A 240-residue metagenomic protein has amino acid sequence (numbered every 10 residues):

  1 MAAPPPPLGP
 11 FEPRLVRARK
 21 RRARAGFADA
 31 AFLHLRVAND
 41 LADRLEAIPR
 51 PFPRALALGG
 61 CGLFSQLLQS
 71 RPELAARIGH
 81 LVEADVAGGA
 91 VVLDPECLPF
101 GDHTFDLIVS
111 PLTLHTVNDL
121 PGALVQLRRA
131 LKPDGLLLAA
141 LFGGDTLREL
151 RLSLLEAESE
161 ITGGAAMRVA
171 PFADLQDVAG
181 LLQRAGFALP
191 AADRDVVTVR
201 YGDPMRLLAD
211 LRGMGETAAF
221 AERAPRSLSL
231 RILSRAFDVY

Functional and structural regions predicted by a protein language model:
M1-P53: Class I SAM-dependent methyltransferase Rossmann-like catalytic core, especially the SAM/SAH-binding loop
R36, D40, D177, R206-A209 (+1 more regions): Amphipathic alpha-helical interaction segments
A42-L107, N118-V125: Class I SAM-dependent methyltransferase SAM/SAH-binding core
L112-H115: Short catalytic micro-motifs in class I SAM-dependent methyltransferases
P121-L136: A short glycine-rich, Lys/Arg-flanked "PGG" loop and its adjoining helix->strand segment in the class I
A139-R206, M214-S227: Conserved catalytic/acceptor-binding region of the Class I
R223-Y240: Long, well-ordered amphipathic alpha-helical subdomains in the mid-to-C-terminal portions of large enzyme subunits
